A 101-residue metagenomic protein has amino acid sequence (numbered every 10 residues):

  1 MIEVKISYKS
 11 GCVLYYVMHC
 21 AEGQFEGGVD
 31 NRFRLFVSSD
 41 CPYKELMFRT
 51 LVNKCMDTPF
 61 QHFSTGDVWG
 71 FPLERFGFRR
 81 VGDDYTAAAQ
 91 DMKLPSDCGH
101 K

Functional and structural regions predicted by a protein language model:
M1-L14: Active-site rim helix/loop that mediates acceptor-substrate recognition in acyltransferases
V13-R32: Conserved beta-strand in the GNAT
A21-F25, Y43-K44, F71-E74: Short, surface-exposed beta-strand/loop "edge" segments at domain boundaries and coil↔beta transitions
E26-D40, T86-Q90: Conserved acetyl-CoA binding element of GNAT-fold acetyltransferases
D40-M56: Conserved acetyl-CoA-binding loop-helix of GNAT-fold acetyltransferases
C55-V68: Conserved GNAT acetyl-CoA-binding A-motif
D67-D84: Conserved active-site alpha-helix within GNAT-family acetyltransferase domains
G82-K101: C-terminal "cap" of GNAT-fold acetyltransferases
